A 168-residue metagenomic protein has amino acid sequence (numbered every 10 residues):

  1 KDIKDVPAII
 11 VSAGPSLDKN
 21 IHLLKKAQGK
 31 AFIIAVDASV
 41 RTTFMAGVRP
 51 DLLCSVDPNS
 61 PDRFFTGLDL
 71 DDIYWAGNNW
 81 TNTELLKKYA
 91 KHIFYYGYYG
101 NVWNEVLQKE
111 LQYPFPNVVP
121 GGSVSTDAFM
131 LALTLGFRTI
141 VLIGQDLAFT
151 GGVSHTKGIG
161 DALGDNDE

Functional and structural regions predicted by a protein language model:
K1-V36, R41-E168: Metal-ion/cofactor- or nucleotide/acyl-coenzyme-handling active-site neighborhoods
